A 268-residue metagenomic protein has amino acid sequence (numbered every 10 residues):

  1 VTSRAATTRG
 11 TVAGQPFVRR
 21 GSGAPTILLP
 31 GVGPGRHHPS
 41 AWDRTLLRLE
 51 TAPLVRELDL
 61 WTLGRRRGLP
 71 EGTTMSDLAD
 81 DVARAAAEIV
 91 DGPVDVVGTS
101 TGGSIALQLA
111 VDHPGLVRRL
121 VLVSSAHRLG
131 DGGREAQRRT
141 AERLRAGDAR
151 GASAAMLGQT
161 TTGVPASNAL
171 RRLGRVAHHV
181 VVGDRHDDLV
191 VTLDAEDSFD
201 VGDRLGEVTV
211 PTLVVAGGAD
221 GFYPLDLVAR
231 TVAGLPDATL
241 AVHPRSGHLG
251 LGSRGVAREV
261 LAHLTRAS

Functional and structural regions predicted by a protein language model:
A6-P70: Conserved HGGG/HGGXW glycine-rich cap/lid loop of the alpha/beta-hydrolase fold
D77-V94: Conserved acidic catalytic loop of the alpha/beta-hydrolase fold
G98-G102, A106: Gly/Ala-rich beta-loop-alpha elbow adjacent to hydrolase catalytic centers
V111, R119-G147, D188: Flexible "cap/lid" loop of the alpha/beta hydrolase fold
D131-R134, G151-D197, R204: Conserved alpha/beta-hydrolase catalytic His-Asp/Glu region
V208, V214-A216: Short beta-strand/loop motif that positions the catalytic acidic residue of the alpha/beta-hydrolase fold
G221-L227: Conserved alpha/beta-hydrolase "acid-adjacent" motif
S246-R258: Catalytic histidine-centered segment of alpha/beta-hydrolase-like enzymes
